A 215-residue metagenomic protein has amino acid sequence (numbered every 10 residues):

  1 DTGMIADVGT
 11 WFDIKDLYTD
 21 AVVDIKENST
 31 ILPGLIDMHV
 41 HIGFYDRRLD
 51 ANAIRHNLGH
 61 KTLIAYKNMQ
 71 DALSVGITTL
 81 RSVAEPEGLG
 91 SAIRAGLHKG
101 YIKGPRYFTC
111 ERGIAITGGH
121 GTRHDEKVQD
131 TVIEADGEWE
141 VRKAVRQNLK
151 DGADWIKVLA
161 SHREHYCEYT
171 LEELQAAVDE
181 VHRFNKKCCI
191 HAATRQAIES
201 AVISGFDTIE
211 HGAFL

Functional and structural regions predicted by a protein language model:
D1-L32: Histidine-rich, glycine-flanked metal-binding segment
G3, N28, I36-H39, G76 (+6 more regions): Divalent metal-coordination and catalytic microenvironments
T30-G96, I203-S204: Metal-associated gating/positioning segment near the N- to mid-region
I42-I54, E85, Y101-D130: Metal-cofactor-binding active-site regions of metalloenzymes
D50-I64, R123-K143, K187: Active-site mouth loops of central-metabolism enzymes
K61-D71, E134-L149, A192-E199: Short, acidic/polar
I64-G90, G104-G113, A153-R163, K187 (+1 more regions): Divalent metal-dependent hydrolysis catalytic cores, especially in the metallo-beta-lactamase
L159-L215: Active-site core of metal-dependent hydrolases
